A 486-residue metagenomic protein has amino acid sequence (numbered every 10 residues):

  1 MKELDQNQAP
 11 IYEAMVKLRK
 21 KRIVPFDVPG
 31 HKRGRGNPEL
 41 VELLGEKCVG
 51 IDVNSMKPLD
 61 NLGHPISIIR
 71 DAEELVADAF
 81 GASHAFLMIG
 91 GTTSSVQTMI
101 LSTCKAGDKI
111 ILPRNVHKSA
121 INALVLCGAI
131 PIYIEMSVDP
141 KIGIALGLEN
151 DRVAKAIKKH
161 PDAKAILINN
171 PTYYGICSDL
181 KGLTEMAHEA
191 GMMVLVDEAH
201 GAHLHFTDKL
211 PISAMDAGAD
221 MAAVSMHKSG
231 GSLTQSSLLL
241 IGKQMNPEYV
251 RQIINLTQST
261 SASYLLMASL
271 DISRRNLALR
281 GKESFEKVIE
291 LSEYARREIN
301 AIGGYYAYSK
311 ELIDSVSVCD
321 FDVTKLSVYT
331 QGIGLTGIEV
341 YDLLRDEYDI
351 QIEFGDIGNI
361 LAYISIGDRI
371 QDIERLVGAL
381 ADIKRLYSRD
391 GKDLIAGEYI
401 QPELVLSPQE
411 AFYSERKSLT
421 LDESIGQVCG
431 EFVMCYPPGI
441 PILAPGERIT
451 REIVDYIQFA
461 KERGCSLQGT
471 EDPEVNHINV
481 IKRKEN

Functional and structural regions predicted by a protein language model:
M1-S67: N-terminal "arm"/small-domain region of PLP-dependent enzymes with the aminotransferase-like
D5-V16, K20, L40-L43, H64 (+2 more regions): Conserved PLP-enzyme active-site core in the AAT-like
R33, Y173, K228-S229, Q244-N246 (+6 more regions): Short, glycine-/Ser/Thr-/acidic-enriched flexible segments
V49-S94: Conserved N-terminal alpha-helix of the aminotransferase class I/II PLP-enzyme fold
L59, F86-M88, I166-N169, S327 (+1 more regions): Short glycine-rich or small-residue beta-strand-to-loop segments that form or flank ligand, phosphate, metal/Fe-S
L87, Y133-E135, V224, F354 (+1 more regions): Structural signal for conserved beta-strand scaffold positions within catalytic alpha/beta enzyme cores
Y294-G469: Conserved C-terminal alpha-helix-loop-beta "cap" of PLP-dependent enzymes that closes/shapes the active-site mouth
S466-N486: Charge-dense polyanion-binding interfaces
